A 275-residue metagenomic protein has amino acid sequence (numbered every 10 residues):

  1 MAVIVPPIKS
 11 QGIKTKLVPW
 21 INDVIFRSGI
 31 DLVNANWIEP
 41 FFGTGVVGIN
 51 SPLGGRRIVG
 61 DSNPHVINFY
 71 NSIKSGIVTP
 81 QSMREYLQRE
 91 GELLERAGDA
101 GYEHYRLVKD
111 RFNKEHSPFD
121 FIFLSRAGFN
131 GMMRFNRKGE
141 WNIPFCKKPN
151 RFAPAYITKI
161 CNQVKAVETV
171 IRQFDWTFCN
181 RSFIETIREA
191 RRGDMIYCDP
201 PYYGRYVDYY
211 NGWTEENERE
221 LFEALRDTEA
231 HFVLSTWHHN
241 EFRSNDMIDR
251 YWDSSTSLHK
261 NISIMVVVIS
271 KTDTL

Functional and structural regions predicted by a protein language model:
A2-V24, I30-L32, I77-Y197, P201-Y206 (+1 more regions): SAM-dependent nucleic-acid methyltransferase catalytic core
V18, L32-E92: Conserved S-adenosyl-L-methionine
E39-F41, G60-D61, C179-R181, C198-P200 (+1 more regions): Short His-Asn-centered micro-motif
G54, S125, Q173-F174, D227-E229: Structured helix-beta-strand junction loops
Y70, I122, F232: A residue-level signal for conserved active-site and pocket-lining positions in enzyme catalytic cores
Y206-G212: Glycine/threonine-rich flexible loop motifs
T214-L275: Long, positively charged, glycine-interspersed low-complexity recognition regions
